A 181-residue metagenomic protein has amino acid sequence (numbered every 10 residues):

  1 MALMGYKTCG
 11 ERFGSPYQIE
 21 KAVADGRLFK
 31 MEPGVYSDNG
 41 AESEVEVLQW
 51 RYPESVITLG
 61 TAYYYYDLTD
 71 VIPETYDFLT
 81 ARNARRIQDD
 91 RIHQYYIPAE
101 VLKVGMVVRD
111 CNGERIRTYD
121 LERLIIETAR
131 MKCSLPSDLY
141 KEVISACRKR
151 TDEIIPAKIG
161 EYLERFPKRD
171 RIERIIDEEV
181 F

Functional and structural regions predicted by a protein language model:
L3-T8, F13-G14, Q18, V23-D25 (+1 more regions): Nucleic-acid-binding surface
